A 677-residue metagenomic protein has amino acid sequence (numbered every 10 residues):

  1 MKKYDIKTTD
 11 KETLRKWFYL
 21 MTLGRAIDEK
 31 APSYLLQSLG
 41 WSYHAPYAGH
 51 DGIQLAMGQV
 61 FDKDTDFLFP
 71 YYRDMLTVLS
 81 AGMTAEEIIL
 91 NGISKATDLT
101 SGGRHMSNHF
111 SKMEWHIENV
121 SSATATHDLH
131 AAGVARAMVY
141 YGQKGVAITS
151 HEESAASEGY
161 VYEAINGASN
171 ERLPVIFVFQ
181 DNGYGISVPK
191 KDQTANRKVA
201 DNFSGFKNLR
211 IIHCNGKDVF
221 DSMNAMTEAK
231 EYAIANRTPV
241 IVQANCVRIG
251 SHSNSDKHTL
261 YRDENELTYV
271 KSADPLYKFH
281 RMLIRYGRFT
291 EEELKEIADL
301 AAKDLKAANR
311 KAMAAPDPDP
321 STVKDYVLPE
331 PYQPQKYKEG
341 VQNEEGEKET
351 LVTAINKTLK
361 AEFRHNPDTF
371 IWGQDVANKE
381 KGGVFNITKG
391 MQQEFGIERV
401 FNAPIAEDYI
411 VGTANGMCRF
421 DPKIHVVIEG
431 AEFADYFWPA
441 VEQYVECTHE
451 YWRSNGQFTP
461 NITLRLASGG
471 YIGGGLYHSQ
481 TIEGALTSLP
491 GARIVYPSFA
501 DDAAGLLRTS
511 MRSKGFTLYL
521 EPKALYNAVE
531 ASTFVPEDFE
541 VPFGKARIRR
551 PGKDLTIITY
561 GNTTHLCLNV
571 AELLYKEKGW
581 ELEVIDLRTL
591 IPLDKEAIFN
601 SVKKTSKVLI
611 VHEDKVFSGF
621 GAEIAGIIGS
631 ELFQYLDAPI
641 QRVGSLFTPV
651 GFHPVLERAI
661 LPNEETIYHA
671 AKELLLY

Functional and structural regions predicted by a protein language model:
M1-I53, Q59-V60, A244, I249-E398 (+4 more regions): Conserved acidic/glycine
A26-L173, P189-N208, L476-Y477: Cofactor-binding active-site loop characterized by glycine-rich and histidine/acidic residues
Y34-L39, H105-S121, K144-S150, K207-I211 (+6 more regions): Glycine/charged-rich beta-loop-alpha catalytic/anionic-binding loops adjacent to active sites
S42-H50, Y72-R73, F110-D128, E152-S154 (+8 more regions): Active-site nucleophile and cofactor-binding loops and adjacent substrate-binding regions of central metabolic enzymes
L55-D64, A132-Q143, I165-L173, S204-F206 (+7 more regions): Alpha-helix C-terminal capping segments
L79-T84, G159-E163, S187-D192, N224 (+10 more regions): Short acidic, glycine/serine/threonine-rich loops at helix termini
I89-L99, S169-F179, R399-N402, E446-L466: A glycine-rich helix N-cap at a beta->alpha junction
H116-K306, R310, A314, T487-S606 (+1 more regions): Glycine-rich ThDP/TPP pyrophosphate-binding loop and its adjacent helix/strand module within ThDP-dependent enzymes
